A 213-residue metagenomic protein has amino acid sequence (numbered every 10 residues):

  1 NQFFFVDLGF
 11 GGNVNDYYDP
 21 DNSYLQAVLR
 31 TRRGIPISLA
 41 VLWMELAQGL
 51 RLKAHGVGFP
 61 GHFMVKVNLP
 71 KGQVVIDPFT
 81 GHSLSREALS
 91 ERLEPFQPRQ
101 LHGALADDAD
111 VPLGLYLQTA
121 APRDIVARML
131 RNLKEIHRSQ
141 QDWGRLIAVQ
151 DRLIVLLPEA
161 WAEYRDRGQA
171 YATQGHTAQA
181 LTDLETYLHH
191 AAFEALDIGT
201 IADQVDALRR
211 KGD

Functional and structural regions predicted by a protein language model:
N1-D213: A structural boundary/capping signal
